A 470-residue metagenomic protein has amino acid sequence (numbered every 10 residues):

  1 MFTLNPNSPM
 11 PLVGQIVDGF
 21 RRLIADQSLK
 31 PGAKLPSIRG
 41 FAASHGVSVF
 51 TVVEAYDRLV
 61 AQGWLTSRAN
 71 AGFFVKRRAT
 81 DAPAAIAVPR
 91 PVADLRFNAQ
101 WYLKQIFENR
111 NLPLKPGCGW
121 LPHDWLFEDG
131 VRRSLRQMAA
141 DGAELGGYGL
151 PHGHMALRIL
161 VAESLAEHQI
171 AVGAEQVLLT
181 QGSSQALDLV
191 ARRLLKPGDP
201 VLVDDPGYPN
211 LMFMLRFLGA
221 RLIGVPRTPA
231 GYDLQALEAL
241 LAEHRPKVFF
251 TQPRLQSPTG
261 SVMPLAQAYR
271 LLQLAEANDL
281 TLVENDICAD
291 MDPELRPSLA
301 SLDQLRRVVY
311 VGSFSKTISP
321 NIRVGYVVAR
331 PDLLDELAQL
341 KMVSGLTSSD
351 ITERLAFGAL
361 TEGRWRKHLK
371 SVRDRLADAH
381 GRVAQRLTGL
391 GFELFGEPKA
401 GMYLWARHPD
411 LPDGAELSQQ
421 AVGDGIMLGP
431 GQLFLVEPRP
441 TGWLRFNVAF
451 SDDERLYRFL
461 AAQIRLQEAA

Functional and structural regions predicted by a protein language model:
M1-R136, A338, M342-S348, D378 (+7 more regions): N-terminal basic, amphipathic alpha-helical segments
S67-R68, V172, L428-G429: Short beta-strand "wing" residues that participate in macromolecule-binding interfaces
N70, D303-E336, I351: Active-site PLP attachment segment
A140-N278, D290-L305, E468-A469: Conserved core of the PLP fold type I
L337-S344, L360-A384: Structural signature of PLP-dependent enzymes
D374-A384, L394-R407: Conserved glycine-rich beta-strand-loop-beta hairpin in the small C-terminal domain of fold type I
E397, G423-R445: Conserved PLP cofactor-binding pocket of PLP-dependent enzymes
